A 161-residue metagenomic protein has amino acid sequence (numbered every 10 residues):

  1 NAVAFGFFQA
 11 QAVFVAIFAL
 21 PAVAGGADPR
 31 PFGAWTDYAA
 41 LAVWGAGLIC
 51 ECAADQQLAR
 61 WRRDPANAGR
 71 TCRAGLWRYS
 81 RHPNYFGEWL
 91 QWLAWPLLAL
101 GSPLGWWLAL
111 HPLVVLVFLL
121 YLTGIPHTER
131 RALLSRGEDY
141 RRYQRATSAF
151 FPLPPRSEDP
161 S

Functional and structural regions predicted by a protein language model:
N1-A10, W35-Y38: Interfacial transmembrane-helix boundary/kink motif in multi-pass membrane proteins
V15-Q57, W61-S161: Hydrophobic transmembrane alpha-helices
